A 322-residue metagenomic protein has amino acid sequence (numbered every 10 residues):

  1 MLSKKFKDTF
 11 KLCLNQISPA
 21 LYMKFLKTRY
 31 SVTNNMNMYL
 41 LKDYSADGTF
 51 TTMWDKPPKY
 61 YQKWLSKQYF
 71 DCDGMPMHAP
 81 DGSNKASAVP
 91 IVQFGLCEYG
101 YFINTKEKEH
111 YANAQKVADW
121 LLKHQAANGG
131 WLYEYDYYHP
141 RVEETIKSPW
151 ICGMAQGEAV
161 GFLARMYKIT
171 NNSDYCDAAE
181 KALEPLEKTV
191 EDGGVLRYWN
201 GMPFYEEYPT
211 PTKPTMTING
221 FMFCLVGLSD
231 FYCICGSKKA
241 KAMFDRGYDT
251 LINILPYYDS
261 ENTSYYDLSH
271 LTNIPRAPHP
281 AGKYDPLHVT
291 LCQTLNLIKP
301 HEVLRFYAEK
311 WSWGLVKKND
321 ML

Functional and structural regions predicted by a protein language model:
M1-L322: Glycan-recognition and catalytic cores of secretory/periplasmic carbohydrate-active enzymes
